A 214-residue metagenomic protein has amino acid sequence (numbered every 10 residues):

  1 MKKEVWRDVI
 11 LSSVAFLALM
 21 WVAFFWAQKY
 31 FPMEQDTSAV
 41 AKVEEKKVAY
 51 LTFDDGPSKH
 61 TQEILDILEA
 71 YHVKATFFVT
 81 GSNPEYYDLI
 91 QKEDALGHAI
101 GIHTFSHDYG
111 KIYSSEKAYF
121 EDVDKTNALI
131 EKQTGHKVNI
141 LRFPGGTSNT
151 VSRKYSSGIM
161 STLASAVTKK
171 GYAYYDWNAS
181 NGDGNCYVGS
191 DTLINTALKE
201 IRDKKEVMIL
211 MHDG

Functional and structural regions predicted by a protein language model:
M1-Y50, D66-A75, N178, D191 (+2 more regions): Terminal accessory/targeting
Q28, V48, L96, R153 (+1 more regions): Intrinsically disordered, low-complexity segments enriched in small/polar residues
Y30-I140: Active-site beta->alpha N-cap acidic-glycine motif
E85, H107-G214: Catalytic domains of cell-wall/extracellular-matrix polysaccharide-remodeling enzymes, centered on de-N-acetylation
